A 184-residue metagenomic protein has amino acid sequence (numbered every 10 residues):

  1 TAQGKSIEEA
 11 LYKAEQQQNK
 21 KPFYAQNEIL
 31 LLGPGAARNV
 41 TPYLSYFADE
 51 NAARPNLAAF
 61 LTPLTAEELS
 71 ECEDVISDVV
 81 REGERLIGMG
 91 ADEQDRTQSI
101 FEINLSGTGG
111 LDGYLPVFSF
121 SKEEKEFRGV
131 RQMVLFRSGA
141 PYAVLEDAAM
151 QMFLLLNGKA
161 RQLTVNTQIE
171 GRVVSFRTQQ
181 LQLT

Functional and structural regions predicted by a protein language model:
T1-T184: Membrane-proximal alpha-helical signals and transmembrane carboxylates
